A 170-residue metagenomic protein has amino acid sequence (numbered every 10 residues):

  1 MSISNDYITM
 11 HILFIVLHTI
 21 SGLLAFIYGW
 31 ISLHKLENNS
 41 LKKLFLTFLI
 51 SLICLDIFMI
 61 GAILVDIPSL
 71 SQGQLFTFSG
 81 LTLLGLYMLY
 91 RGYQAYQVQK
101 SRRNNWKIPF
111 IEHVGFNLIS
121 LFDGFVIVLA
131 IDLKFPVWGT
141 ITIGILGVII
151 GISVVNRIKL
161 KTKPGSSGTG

Functional and structural regions predicted by a protein language model:
S2-G170: Alpha-helical membrane insertion/targeting regions
